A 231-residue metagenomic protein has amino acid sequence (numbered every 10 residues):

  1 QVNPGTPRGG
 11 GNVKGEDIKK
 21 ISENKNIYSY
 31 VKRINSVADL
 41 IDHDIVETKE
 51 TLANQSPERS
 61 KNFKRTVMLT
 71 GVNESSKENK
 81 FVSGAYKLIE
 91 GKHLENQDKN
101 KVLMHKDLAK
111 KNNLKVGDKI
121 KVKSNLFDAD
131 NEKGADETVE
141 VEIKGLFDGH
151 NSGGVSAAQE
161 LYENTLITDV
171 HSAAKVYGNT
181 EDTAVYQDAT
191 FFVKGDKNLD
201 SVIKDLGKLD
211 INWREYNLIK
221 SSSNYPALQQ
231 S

Functional and structural regions predicted by a protein language model:
Q1, Y225-S231: Hydrophobic alpha-helical transmembrane segments of multi-pass inner-membrane transport and secretion
V2-S223: Basic-flanked hydrophobic alpha-helices used for secretion and membrane insertion
